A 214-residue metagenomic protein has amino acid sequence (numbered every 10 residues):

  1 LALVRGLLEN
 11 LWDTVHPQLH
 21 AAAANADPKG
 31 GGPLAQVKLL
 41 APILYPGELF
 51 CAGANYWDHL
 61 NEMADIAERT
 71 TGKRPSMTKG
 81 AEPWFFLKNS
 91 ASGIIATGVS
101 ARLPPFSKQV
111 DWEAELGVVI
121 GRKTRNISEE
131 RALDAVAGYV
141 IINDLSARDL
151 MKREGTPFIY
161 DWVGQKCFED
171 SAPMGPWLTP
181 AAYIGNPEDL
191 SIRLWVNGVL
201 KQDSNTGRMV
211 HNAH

Functional and structural regions predicted by a protein language model:
L1-W84, S107, A182: N-terminal non-catalytic cap/leader segment that marks the start of a structured domain
P17-H20, A24, P33-K38, H59 (+1 more regions): Catalytic-pocket segment enriched in acidic/His residues
L39-A41, K73-S76, A101-V110, L116 (+3 more regions): A generic local secondary-structure boundary/capping motif
E48-F50, P83-F85, S92-I94, E115-G117 (+3 more regions): Structural motif
K73-K79, G138-L145, D149, Y160-E169: Gly/Ser/Thr-rich active-site loops/lids in small-molecule metabolic enzymes that frequently grip phosphoryl groups
K73-K88, S92, D189, G198: Active-site cores enriched in adjacent His and Asp/Glu residues with nearby glycine-rich loops that coordinate divalent
N89-L150, E154-G155: Non-heme Fe(II) oxygenase catalytic core, chiefly the N-lobe of the double-stranded beta-helix
